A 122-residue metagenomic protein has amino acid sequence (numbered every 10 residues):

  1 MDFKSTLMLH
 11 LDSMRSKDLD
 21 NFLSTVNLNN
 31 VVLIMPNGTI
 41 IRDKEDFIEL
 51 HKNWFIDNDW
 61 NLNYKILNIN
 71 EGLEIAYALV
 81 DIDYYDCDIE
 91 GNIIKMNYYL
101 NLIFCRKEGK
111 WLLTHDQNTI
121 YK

Functional and structural regions predicted by a protein language model:
M1-D18: Short, aromatic-enriched amphipathic alpha-helices that serve as compact interaction elements
L7, M14, V26-N27, F47 (+2 more regions): Hydrophobic alpha-helical core bundles mediating ligand binding, dimerization, or RNAP-core interactions
L19-E71: A solvent-exposed, acidic/Ser-Thr-rich amphipathic alpha-helical stretch
L62-Y64, L79-D81, K95-L100: Short, surface-exposed coil-to-beta transition loops
L73-Y84: A short hydrophobic beta-strand element
Y85-K95: Short, cysteine-centered beta-strand-loop-beta hairpins and adjacent loop/turn segments enriched in charged/polar
N97-K122: Short beta-strand edge/turn micro-motifs at domain boundaries
